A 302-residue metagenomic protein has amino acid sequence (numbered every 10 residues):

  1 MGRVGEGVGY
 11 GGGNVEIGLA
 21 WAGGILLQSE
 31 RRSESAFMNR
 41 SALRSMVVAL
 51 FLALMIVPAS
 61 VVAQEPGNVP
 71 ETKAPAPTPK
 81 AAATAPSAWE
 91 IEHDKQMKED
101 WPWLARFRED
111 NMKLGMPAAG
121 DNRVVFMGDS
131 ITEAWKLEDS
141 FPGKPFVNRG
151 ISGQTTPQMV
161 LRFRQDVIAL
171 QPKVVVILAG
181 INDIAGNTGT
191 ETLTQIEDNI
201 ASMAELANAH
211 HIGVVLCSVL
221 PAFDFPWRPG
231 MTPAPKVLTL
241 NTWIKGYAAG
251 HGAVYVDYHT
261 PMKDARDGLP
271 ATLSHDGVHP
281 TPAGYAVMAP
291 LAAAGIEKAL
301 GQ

Functional and structural regions predicted by a protein language model:
M1-V4, V15-A20, G24-V125, E133-L137 (+2 more regions): N-terminal secretory targeting modules
L50-F51, V61, L220-Q302: Catalytic His-Asp segment of secreted/periplasmic serine-dependent ester chemistry enzymes
D121-R123, K144-P145, Q171-V175, A209-V215 (+1 more regions): Loop/turn elements at helix/coil->beta-strand transitions in domains of secreted/extracellular proteins
F126, Q154, Q158, R162 (+7 more regions): Extracytoplasmic/secreted proteins, especially bacterial periplasmic and envelope-associated proteins
F126-M127, T132-I151, T156-D198, L220-D224: Oxyanion-hole/transition-state-stabilizing segment in secreted/luminal serine hydrolases and related acyltransferases
L178-I184, M203-L238: Active-site segments of SGNH/GDSL-like serine hydrolases that catalyze O-acetyl group transfer/hydrolysis on lipids
L193-C217, Y247-A253: Charged, glycine-enriched surface loops/patches that mediate electrostatic binding to polyanionic ligands
